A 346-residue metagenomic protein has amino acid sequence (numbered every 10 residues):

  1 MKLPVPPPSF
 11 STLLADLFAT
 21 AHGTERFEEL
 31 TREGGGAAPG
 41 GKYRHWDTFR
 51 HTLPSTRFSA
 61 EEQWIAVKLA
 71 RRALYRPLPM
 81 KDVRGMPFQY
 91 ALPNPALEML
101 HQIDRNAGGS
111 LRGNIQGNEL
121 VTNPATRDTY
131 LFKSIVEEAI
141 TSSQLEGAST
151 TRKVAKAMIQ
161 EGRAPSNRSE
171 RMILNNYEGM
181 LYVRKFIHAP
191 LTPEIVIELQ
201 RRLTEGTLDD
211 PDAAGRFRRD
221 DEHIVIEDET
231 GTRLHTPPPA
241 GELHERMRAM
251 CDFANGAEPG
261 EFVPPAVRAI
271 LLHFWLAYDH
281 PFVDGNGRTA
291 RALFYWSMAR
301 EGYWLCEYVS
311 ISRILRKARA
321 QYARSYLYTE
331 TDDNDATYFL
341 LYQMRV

Functional and structural regions predicted by a protein language model:
M1-V346: FIC/Doc superfamily catalytic core
